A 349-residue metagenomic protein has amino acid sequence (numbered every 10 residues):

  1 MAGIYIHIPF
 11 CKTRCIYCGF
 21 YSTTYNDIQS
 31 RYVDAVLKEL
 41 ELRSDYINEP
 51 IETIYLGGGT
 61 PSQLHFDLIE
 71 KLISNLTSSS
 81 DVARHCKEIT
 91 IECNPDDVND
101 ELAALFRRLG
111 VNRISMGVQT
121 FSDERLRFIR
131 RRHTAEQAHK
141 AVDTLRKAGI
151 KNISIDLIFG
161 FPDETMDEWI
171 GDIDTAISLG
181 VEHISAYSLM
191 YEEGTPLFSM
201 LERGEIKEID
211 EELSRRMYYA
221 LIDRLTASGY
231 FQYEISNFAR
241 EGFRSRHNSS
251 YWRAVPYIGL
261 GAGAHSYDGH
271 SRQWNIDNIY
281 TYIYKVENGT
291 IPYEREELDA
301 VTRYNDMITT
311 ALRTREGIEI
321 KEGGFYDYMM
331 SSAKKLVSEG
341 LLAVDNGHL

Functional and structural regions predicted by a protein language model:
M1, S22-R43, E49-Y326: C-terminal scaffold of the Radical SAM
M1-I8: Immediate flanking context of iron-sulfur cluster ligation sites
Y5, K321, L341-A343: Conserved active-site loop/cleft motifs that coordinate metal ions or position small ligands
I8, A262, N346: Pocket-edge structural micro-motifs
P9-F20: Local cysteine-cluster metal-coordination motifs and their immediate loop/turn environment, predominantly Fe-S cluster
F238, N346-L349: Short, Lys/Arg-rich nucleic-acid/phosphate-binding segment
G324-S338: Short amphipathic alpha-helical interaction segments
V337-G347: A short, conserved structural fragment
